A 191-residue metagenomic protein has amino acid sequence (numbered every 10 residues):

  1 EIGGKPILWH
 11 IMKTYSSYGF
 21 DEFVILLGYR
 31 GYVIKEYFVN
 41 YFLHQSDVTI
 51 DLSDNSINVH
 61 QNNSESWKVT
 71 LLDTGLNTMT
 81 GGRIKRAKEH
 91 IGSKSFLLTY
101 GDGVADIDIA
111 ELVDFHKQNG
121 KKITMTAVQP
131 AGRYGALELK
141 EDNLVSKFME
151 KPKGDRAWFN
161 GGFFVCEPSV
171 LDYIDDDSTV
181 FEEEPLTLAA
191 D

Functional and structural regions predicted by a protein language model:
E1, L137-K140, V165-C166: Short beta-strand-to-turn element immediately C-terminal to the catalytic PLP-Schiff-base lysine in fold type I
E1-E36, N40, L71: N-terminal glycine-rich phosphate-binding loop and ensuing alpha1 helix
G3, D73-G75, A127, M149-P152: Residues at the C-termini of beta-strands that transition into short coil/loop
G4-K5, N77-T80, T179: A conditional alpha-helix N-cap/helix-loop micro-motif detector
I7-H10, R83-R86, P185: Well-ordered alpha-helical segments embedded in enzymatic catalytic cores
W9, Y15-Y18, F23, W67 (+5 more regions): Tryptophan-centric aromatic hotspots in well-structured domains and transmembrane helices
V33-E141: Conserved beta-loop-beta/alpha segment of the NTase-like Rossmann-fold superfamily that binds/positions NTPs
S95-L97, V104, I109-K117, Q129-G132 (+1 more regions): Catalytic-core segments of class I nucleotidyltransferases/pyrophosphorylases that form NMP-activated intermediates
